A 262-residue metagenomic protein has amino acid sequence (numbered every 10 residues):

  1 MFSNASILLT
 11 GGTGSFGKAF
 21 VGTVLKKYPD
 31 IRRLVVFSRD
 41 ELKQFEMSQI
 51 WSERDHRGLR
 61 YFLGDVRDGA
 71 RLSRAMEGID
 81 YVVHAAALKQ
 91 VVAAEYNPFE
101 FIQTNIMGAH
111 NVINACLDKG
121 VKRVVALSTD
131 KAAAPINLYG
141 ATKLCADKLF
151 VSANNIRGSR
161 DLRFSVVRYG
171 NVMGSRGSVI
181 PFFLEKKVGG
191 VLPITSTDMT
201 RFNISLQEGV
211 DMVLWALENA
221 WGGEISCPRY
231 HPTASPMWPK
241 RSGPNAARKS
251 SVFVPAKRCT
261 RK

Functional and structural regions predicted by a protein language model:
A5-K27: N-terminal Rossmann NAD(P)H-binding glycine-rich loop of SDR-like oxidoreductase domains
L9, M76, D80-V83, V125: N-terminal Rossmann-like NAD(P) cofactor-binding module of classical short-chain dehydrogenase/reductase
P29-K43: Conserved glycine-rich Rossmann-like NAD(P)H-binding loop of the short-chain dehydrogenase/reductase
S38, F62-L63, Q103, S196 (+1 more regions): Conserved residues in the N-terminal Rossmann fold of short-chain dehydrogenase/reductase
R60-Y81: Conserved Rossmann-fold cofactor-binding substructure of NAD(P)-dependent oxidoreductases
H84, L88-L144, K148, S152: Conserved Rossmann-fold NAD(P)-dependent oxidoreductase catalytic core, especially the SDR/UDP-sugar
A94, S159, F182-I204, E208 (+1 more regions): A conserved pocket-lining segment of Rossmann-fold NAD(P)-dependent short-chain dehydrogenase/reductase
M212, A216-K262: Mid/C-terminal beta-alpha module of Rossmann-like enzyme folds, strongest in SDR-family dehydrogenases/epimerases
